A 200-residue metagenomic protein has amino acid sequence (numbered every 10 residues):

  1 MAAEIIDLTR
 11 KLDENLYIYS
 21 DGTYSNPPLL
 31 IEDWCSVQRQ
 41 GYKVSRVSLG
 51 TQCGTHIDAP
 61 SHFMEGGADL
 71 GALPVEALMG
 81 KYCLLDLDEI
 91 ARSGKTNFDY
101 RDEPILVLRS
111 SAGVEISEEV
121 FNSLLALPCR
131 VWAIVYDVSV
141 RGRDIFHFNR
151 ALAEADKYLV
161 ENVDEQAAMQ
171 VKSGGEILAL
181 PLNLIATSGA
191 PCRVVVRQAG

Functional and structural regions predicted by a protein language model:
M1-G200: Active-/binding-site microenvironments in catalytic and ligand-binding cores
